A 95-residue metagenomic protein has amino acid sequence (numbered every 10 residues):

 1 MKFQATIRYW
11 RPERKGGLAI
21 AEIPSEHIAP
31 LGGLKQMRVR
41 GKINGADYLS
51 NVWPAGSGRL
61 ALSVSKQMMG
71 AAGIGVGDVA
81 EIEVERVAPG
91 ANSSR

Functional and structural regions predicted by a protein language model:
M1-R59, V76-R95: Long, compositionally biased stretches
H27, S65-G70: Short alpha-helix capping/helix-loop boundary micro-motifs
A61-S63: A generic structural motif
